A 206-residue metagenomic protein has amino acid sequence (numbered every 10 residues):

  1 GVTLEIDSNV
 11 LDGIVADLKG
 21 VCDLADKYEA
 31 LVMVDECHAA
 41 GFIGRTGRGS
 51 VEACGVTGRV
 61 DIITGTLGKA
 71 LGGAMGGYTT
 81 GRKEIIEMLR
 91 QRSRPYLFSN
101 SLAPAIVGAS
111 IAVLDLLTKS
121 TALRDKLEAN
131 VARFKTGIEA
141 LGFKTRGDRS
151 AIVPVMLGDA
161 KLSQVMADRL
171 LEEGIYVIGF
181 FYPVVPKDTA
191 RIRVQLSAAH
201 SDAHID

Functional and structural regions predicted by a protein language model:
G1-T3, L31-V32: Hydrophobic "anchor" residues on beta-strands that sit immediately upstream of conserved functional sites
D7-L31, L162-S163, A203: Active-site core of PLP-dependent enzymes with the aminotransferase class I/II
N9-G13, A39-F42, Y96-L97, V155 (+1 more regions): Short, small-residue-enriched loops and turns at beta-alpha junctions that line or gate enzyme active sites
I14-K19, G44-G47, A190, I205-D206: Conserved strand-to-helix beginnings and helix N-cap segments that scaffold or border functional pockets
A16, D125-F134, E139-G174, V184 (+2 more regions): Conserved PLP-binding catalytic core of the aspartate aminotransferase-like
Y28-L31, H38, I43-R149, L162: Active-site C-terminal subdomain of aminotransferase-like
L97, E172-V177: A common structural junction motif
F180-F181: Cytosolic Rossmann-like ligand/nucleotide-binding regulatory domains
